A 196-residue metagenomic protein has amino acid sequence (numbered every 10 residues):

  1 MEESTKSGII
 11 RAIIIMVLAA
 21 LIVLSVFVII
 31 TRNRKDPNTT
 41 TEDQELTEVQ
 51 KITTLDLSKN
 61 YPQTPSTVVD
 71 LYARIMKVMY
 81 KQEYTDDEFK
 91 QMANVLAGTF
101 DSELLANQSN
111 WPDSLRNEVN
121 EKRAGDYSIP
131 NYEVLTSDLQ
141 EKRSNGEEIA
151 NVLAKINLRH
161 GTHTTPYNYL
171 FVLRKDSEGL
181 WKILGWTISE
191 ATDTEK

Functional and structural regions predicted by a protein language model:
E2-E83: Juxtamembrane and targeting peptides
K35-T47, P166-K196: Short beta-strand edge/turn micro-motifs at domain boundaries
T47-D126: Core segments of small alpha/beta cavity-forming domains
V68, A150, Y167-Y169: Hydrophobic core residues within well-ordered beta-strands of beta-rich domains
Q91-N94, D113-L115, S137-E141, G179-K182 (+1 more regions): Noncatalytic linker/hinge segments flanking ATPase motor cores
R116-H160: Surface-exposed, charged secondary-structure patches
